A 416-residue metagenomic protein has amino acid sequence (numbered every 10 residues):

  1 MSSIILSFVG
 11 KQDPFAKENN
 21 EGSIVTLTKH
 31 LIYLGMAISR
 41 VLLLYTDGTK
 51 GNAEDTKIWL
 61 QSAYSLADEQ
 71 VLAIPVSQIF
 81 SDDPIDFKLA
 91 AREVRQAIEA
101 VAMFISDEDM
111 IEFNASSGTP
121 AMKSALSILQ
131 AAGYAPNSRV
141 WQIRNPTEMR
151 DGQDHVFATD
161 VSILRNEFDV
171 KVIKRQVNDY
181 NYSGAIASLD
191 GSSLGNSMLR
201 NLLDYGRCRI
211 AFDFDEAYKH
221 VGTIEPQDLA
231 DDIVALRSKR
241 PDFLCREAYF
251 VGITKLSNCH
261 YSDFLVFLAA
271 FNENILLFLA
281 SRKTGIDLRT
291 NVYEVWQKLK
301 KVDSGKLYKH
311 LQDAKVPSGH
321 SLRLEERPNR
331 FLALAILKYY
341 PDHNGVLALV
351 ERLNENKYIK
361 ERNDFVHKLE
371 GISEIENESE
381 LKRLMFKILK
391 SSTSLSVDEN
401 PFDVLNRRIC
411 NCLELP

Functional and structural regions predicted by a protein language model:
M1-M110, T119-P416: Long, low-complexity, Lys/Arg-enriched
S116: Active-site glycine- and acidic-residue-rich loops that bind and position anionic ligands or nucleotide-like cofactors
